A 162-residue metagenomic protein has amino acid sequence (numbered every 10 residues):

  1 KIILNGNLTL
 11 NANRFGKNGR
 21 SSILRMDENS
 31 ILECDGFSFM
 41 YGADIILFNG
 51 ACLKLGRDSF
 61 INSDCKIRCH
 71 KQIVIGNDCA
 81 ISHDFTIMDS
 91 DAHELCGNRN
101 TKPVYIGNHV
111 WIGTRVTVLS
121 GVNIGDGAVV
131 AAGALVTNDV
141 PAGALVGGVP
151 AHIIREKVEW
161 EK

Functional and structural regions predicted by a protein language model:
K1-T86, G107-H109, D126, A142 (+2 more regions): Domain-scale signature associated with acetyltransferase and cell-envelope carbohydrate enzymes
G50, H70, T101-K102, L119: Short loop/turn microsegments at loop-to-beta-strand junctions
R68-C69, R115-V129, A134-N138: Beta-rich strand-turn-strand
D91-A92, N98, V122, V140 (+1 more regions): Conserved catalytic-core motifs of eukaryotic protein kinase domains, centered on the activation segment
N98-H109: Glycine-rich NAD(P)-binding loop of Rossmann-like domains
